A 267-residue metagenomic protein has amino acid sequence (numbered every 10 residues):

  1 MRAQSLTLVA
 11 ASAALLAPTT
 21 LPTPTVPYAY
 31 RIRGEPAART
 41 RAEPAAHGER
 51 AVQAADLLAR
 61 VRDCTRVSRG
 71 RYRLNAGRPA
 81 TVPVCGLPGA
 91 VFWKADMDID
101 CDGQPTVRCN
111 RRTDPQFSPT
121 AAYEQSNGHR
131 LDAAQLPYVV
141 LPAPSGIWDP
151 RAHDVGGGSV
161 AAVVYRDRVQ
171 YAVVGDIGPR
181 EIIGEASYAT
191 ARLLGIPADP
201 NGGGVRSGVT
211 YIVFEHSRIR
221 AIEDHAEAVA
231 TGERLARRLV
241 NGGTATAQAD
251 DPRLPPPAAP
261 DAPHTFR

Functional and structural regions predicted by a protein language model:
M1-P24: Secretory targeting and sorting signals
L8, D154, I183-G184, G204: Active-site-proximal structural scaffolding
P24-R168, E181, L193-N201, E215-D251: Cell wall/extracellular polymer interaction/catalysis modules
Y138-V140, V173, T210-I212: Soluble periplasmic/extracytoplasmic beta-strand elements of cell-envelope proteins
Q170-P179: Short beta-strand-centered aromatic/proline hotspots
R180-T190: Short, solvent-exposed secondary-structure boundary/capping segments
G202-T210: Intrinsically disordered, low-complexity linker and terminal regions at domain boundaries
N241-R267: Short, low-complexity, Pro/Ser/Thr/Gly-rich segments in the mature regions of secreted, periplasmic
